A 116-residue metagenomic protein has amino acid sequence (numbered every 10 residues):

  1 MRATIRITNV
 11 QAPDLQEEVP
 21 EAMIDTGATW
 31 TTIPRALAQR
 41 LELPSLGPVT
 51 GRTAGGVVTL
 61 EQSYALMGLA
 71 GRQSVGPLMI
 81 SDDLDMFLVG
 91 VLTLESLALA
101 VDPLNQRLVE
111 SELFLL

Functional and structural regions predicted by a protein language model:
M1-L116: Pepsin/retropepsin-fold aspartyl endopeptidases
